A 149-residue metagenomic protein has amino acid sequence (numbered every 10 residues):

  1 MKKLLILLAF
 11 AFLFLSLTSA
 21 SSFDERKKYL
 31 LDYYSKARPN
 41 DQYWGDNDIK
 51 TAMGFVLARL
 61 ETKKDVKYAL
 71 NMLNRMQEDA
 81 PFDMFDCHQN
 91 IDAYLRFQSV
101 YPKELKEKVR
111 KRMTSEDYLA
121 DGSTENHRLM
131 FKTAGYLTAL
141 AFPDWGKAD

Functional and structural regions predicted by a protein language model:
M1-L4: Positively charged n-region of N-terminal signal peptides that target proteins for export
I6-L7, L30: General helical structural elements
L7-S16: Bacterial N-terminal signal peptides
T18-A20: Boundary at the C-terminal end of the N-terminal hydrophobic targeting segment
K28-D149: Aromatic-lined, polymer-binding surfaces characteristic of secreted/periplasmic polysaccharide-degrading enzymes
